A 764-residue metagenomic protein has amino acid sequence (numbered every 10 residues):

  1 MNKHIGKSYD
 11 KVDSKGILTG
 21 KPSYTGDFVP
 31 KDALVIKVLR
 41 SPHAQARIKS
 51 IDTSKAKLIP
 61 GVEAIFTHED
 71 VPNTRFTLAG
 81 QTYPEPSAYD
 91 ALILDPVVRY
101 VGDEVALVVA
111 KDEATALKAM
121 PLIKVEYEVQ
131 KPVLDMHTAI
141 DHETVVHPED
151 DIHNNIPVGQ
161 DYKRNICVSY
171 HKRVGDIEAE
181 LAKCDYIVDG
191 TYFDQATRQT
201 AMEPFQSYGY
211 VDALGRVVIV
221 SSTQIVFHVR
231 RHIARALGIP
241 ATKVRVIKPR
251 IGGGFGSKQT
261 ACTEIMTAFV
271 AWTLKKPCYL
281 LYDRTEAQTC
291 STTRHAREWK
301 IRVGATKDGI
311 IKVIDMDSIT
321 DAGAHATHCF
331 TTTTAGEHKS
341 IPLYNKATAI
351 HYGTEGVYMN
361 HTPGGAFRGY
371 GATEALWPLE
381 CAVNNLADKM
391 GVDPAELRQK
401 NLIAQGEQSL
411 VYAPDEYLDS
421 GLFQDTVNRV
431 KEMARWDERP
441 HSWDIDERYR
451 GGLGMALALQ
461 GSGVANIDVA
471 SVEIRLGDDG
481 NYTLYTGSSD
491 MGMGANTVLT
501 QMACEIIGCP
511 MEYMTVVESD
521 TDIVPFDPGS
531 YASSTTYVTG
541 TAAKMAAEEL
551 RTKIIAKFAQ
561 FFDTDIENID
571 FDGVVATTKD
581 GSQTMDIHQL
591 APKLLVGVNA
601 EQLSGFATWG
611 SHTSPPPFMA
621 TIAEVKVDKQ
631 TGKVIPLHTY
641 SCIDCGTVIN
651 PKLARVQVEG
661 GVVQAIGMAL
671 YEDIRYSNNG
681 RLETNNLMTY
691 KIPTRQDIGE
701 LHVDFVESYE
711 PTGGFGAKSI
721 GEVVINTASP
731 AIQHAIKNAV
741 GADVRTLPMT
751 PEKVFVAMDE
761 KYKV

Functional and structural regions predicted by a protein language model:
M1-G159, I187, T273: Flexible, low-hydrophobicity surface segments
K7, D13-T19, Y83, A88 (+6 more regions): Glycine-rich loop/linker segments at domain edges
K15-G16, P121-E128, P132-L134, Q224 (+4 more regions): Extended active-site and interfacial segments that coordinate phosphate-rich ligands in large catalytic machineries
E69, G238-K243, T273-C278, K307 (+3 more regions): C-terminal catalytic domains of large/alpha subunits in multi-subunit enzymes
R75-G80, A119-L122, R230-H232, F255-A261 (+12 more regions): Short acidic, glycine/serine/threonine-rich loops at helix termini
V146-L237, L402-N481, S611, E683-D704: Helix-loop-helix junctions that connect adjacent transmembrane helices in secondary transporters/permeases, recognized
R231, G252-K275, Y279-L280, A495-A503: Thiamine diphosphate
S462-V524, V538-T539: Catalytic phosphate/nucleotide-handling subdomain of diverse soluble enzymes
